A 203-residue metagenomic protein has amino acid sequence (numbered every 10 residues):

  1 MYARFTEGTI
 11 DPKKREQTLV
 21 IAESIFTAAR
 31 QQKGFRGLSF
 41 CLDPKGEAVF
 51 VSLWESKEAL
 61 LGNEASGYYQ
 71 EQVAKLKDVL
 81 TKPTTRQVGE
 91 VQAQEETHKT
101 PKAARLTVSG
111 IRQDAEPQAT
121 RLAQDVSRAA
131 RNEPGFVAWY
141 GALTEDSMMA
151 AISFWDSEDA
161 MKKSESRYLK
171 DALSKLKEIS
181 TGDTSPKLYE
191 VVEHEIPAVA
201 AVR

Functional and structural regions predicted by a protein language model:
M1-V49, L53-R203: Short S/T/G/P-rich N-terminal loop/turn motif that feeds into the first structured element of a domain
